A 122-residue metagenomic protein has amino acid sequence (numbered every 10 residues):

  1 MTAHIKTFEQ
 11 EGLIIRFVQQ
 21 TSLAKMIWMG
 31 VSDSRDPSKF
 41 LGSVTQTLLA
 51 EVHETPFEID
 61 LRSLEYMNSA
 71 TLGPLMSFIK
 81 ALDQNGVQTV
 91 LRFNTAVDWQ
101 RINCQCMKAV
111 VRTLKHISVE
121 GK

Functional and structural regions predicted by a protein language model:
T2-G42: STAS-typified acidic loop motif
M26-L114: Amphipathic alpha-helical interaction surfaces in cytosolic regulatory modules
H116-K122: Divalent-metal-activated hydrolytic enzyme cores
